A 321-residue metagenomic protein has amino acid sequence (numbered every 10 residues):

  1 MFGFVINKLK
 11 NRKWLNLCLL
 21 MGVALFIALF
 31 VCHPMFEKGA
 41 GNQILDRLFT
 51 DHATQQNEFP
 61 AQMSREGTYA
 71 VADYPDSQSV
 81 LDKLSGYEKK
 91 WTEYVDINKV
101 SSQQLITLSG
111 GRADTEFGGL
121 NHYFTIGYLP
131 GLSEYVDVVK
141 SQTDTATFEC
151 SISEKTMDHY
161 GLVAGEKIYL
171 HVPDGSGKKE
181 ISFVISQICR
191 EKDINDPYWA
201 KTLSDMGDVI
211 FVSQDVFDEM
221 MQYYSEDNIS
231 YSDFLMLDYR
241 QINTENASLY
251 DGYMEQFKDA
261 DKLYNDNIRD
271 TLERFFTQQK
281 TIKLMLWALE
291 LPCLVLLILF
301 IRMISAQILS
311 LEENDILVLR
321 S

Functional and structural regions predicted by a protein language model:
F2-Q307: Membrane transport/envelope proteins' first extracytoplasmic loop
L299-S321: Interfacial "coupling" helices/loops that link adjacent transmembrane helices in transporter permeases
